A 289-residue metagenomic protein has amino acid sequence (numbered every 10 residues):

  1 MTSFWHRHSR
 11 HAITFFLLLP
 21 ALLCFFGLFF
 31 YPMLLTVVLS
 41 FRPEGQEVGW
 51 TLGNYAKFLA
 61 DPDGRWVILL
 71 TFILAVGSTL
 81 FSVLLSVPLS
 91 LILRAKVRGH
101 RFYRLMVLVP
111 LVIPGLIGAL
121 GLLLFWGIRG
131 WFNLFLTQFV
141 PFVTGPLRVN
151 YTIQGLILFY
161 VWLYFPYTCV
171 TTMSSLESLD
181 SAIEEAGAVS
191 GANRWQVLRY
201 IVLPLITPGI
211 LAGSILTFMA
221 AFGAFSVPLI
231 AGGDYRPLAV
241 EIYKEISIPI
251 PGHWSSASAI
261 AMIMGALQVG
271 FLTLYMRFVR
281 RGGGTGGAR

Functional and structural regions predicted by a protein language model:
M1-S9: Short, Lys/Arg-rich, polar N-terminal cytosolic tail immediately upstream of the first transmembrane signal-anchor
F4, W50-L59: A short amphipathic helical element positioned immediately N-terminal to and/or at the very start of a transmembrane
R10-E44, P62-P146, Y151-T152, L156-L176 (+3 more regions): Membrane-water interface segments at the C-terminal ends of transmembrane alpha-helices in multi-pass inner-membrane
P43-E47, F225-G252: Glycine-rich helix-loop "coupling/hinge" segments at transmembrane-helix boundaries in multipass transporters
V48-T51, I128-R129, S175-E185, R194-Q196 (+4 more regions): Transmembrane helix boundary and interhelical loop/hinge segments in multi-pass membrane proteins
S190-G191, P204: Glycine/proline-centered hinge or cleavage motifs at structural transition points of membrane proteins
F278-R289: Short cytosolic juxtamembrane segments of multi-pass membrane proteins
